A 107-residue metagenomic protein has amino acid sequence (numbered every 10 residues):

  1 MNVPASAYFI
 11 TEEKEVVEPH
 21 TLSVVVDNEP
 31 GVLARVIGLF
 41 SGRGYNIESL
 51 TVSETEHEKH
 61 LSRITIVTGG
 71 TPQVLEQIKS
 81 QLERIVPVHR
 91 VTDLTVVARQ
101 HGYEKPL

Functional and structural regions predicted by a protein language model:
M1-L107: A conserved regulatory-domain signal marking ACT and ACT-like small-molecule sensing domains and adjacent regulatory
